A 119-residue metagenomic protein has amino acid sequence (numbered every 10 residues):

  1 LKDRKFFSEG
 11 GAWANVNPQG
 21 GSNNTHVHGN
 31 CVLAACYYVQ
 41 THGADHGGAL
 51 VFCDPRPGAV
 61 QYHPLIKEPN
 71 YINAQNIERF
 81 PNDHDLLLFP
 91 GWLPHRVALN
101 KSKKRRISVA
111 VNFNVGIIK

Functional and structural regions predicted by a protein language model:
L1-K2, G20: Glycine-centered secondary-structure boundary/capping sites
K2-A12: A short coil-to-beta-strand element that immediately follows conserved catalytic motifs
R4-F6, V27-C31, K101-R105: A generic structural micro-feature
E9, G47, K104-S108: Short edge beta-strand segments in beta-sheet-rich domains
G11-L88, A98, V115: Catalytic core of non-heme Fe(II) oxygenases with the double-stranded beta-helix
A34-Y37, K103-K119: A short hydrophobic beta-strand segment most commonly corresponding to one strand of the jelly-roll/cupin
